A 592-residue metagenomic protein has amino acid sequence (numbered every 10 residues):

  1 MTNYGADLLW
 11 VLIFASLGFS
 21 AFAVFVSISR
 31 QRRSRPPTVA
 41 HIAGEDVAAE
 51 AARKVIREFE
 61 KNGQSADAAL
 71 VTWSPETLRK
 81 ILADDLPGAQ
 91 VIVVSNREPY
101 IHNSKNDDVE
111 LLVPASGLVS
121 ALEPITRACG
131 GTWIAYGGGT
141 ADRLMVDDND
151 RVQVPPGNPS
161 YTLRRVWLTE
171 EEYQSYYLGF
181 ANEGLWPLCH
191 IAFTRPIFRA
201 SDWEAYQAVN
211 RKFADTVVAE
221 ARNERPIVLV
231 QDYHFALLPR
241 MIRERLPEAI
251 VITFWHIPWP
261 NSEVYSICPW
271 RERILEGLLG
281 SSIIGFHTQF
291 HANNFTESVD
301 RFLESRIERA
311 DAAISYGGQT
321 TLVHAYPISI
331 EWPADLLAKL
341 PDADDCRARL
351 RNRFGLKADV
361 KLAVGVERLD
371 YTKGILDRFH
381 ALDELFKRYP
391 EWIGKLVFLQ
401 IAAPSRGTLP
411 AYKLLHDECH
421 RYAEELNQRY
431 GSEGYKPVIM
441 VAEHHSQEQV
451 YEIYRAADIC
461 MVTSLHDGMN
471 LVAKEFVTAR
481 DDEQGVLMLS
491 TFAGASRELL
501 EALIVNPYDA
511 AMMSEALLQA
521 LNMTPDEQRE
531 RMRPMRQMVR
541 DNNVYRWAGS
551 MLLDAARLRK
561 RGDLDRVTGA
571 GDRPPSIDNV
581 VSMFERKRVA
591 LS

Functional and structural regions predicted by a protein language model:
M1-A6: Short, strongly hydrophobic alpha-helical membrane anchors
W10-L591: Catalytic cores of carbohydrate-active enzymes across secretory and cytosolic contexts
